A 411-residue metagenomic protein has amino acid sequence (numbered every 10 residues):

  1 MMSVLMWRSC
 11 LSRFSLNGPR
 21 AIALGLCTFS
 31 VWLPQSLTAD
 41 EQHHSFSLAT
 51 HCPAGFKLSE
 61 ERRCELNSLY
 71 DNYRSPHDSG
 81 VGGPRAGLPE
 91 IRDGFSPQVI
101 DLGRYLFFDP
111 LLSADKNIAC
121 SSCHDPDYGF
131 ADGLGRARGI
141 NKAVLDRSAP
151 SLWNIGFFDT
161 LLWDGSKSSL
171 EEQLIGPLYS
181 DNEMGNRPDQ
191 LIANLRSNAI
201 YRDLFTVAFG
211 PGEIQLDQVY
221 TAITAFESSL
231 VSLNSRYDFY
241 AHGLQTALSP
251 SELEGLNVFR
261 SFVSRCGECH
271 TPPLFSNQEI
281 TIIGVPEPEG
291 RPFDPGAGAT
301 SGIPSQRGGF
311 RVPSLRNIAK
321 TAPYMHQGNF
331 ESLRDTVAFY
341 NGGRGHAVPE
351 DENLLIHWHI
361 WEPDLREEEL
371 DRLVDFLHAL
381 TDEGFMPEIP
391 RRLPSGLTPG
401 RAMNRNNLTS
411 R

Functional and structural regions predicted by a protein language model:
V4-A23: Bacterial N-terminal signal peptides that target proteins for export
L5-R8, G25, T50, R62: Secreted/extracellular small peptides and ectodomain modules produced from precursors
A21-W32: Bacterial N-terminal signal peptides
L33-D40: Signal peptide processing junction and immediate N-terminal pro/mature segment of secreted/exported proteins
T38, S249-P250, R366-E368: Ser/Thr-centered flexible coil motifs
E41-G176, D238-E352, E388-R411: Short glycine/threonine-rich turn/loop motifs
P188-L233, A319, N329-R411: C-terminal capping alpha-helices of c-type cytochrome domains
